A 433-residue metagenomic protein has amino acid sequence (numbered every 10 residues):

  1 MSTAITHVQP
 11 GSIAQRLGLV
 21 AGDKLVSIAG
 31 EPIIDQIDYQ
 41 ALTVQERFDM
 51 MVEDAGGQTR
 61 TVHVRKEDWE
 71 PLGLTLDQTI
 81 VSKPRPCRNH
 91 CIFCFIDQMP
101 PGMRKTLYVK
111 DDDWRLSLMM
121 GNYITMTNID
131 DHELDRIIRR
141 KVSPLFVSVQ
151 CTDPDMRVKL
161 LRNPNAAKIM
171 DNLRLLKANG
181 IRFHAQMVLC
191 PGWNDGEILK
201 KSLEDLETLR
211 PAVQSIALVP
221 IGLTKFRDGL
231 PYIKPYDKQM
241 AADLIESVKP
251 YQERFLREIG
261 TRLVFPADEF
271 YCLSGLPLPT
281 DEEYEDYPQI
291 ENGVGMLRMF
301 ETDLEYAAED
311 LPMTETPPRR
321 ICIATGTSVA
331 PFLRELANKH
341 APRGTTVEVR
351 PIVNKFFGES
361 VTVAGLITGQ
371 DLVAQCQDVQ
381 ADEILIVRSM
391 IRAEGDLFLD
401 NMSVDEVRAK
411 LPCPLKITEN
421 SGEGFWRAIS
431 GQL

Functional and structural regions predicted by a protein language model:
M1-Q9: PDZ/PDZ-like groove recognition
A4, S274-L433: Radical SAM enzyme core and accessory elements
A14, G22-L25, M50, C94: Terminal peptide-recognition signature
R16-I34: Conserved PDZ fold ligand-binding element
Q40-L76: PDZ-domain C-terminal substructure recognizer with occasional recognition of PDZ-binding tails
T59, K66-A212, G222-Y251: Conserved Radical SAM active-site core
P144-F146, R182-H184, S215-A217, L263-F265 (+1 more regions): Structural preference for beta-strand elements that scaffold enzyme active sites
R157, W193, V213-Q239, E258-E282 (+2 more regions): Flexible glycine/acidic-rich beta-alpha junction loops that bind and position SAM and/or redox cofactors in anaerobic
